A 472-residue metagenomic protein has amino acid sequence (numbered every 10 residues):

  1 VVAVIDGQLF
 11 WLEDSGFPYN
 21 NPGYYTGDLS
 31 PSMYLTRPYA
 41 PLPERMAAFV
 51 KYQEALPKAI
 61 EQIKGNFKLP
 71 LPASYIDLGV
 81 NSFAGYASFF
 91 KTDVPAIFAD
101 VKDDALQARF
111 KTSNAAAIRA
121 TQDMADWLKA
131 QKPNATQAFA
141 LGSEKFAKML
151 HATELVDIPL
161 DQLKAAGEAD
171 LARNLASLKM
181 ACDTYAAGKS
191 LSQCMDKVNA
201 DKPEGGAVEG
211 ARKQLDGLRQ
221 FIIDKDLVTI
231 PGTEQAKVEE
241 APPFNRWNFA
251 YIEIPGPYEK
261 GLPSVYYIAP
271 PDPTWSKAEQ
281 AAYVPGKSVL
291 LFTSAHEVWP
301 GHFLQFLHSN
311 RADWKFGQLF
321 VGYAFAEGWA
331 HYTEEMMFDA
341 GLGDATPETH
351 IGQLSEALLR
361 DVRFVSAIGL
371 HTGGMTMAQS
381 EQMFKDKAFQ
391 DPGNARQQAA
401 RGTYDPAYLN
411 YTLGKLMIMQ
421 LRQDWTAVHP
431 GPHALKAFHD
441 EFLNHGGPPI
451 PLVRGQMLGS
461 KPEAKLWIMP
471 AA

Functional and structural regions predicted by a protein language model:
V1-A472: N-terminal maturation segment of proteins
